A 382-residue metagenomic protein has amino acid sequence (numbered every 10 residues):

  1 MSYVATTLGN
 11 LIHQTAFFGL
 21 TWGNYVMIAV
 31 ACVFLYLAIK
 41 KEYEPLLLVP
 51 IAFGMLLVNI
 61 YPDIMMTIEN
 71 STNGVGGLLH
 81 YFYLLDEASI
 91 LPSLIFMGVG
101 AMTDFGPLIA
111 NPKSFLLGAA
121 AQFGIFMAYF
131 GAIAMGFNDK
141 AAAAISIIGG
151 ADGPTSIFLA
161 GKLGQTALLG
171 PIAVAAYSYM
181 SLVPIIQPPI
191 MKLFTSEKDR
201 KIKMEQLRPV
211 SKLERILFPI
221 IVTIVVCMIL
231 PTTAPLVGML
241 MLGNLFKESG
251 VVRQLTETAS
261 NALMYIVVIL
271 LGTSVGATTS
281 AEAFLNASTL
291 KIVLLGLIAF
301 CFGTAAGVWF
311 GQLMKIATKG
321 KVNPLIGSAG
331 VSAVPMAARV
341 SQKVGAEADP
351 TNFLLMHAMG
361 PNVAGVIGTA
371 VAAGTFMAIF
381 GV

Functional and structural regions predicted by a protein language model:
M1-G19, Y25, V75, P189-F218 (+2 more regions): Intrinsically disordered, low-complexity non-transmembrane regions of multi-pass membrane transporters
F34, L57, L85-I109, G243-F246 (+1 more regions): Hydrophobic transmembrane alpha-helices of secondary-active transporters and Na+-translocating membrane complexes
I39-L48, T67, Y81-F82, M102-L117 (+5 more regions): Interfacial helix-loop-helix linkers and transmembrane-helix boundary segments in multi-pass membrane proteins
A88, F96-M102, L117-M127, G131 (+3 more regions): Alpha-helical membrane segments and immediately flanking helix-loop junctions that form or couple to the substrate/ion
L108-Y129, S280-G307, A358-N362: Entry/N-cap segments of selected transmembrane alpha helices and their immediately preceding amphipathic helices
A167-I185, L295-G303, I326-A329: Alpha-helical transmembrane segments
A175-V251: Membrane-embedded hairpin module used as a gating/binding unit in multi-pass transport and secretion proteins
T223-F310: Transmembrane helical segments that form the transport core of multi-pass membrane transport proteins
